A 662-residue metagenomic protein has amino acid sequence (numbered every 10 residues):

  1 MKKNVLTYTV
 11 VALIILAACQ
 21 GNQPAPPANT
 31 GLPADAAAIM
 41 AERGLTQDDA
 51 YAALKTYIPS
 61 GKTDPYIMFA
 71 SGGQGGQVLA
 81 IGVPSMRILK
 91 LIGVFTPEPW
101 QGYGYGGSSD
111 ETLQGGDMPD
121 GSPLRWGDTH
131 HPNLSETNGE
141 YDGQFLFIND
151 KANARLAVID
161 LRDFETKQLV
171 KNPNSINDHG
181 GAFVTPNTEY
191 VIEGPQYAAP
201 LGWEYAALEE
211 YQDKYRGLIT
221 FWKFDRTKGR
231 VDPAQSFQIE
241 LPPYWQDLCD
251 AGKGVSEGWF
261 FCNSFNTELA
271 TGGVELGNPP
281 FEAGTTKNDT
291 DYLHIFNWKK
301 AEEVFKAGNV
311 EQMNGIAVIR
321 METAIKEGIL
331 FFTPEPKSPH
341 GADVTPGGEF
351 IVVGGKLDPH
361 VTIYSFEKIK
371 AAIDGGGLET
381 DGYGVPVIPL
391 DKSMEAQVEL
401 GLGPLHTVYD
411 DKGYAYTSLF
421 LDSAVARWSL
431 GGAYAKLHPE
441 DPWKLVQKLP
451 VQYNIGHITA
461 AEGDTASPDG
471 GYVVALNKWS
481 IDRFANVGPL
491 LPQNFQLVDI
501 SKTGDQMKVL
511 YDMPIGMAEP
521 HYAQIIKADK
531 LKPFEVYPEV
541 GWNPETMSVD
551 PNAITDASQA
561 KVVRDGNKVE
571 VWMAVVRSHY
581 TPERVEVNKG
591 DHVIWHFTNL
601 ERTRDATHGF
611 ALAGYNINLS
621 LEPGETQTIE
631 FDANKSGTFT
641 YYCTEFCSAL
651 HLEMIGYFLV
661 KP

Functional and structural regions predicted by a protein language model:
I15-A18: C-terminal motif of bacterial Sec signal peptides marking the signal peptidase cleavage site
A52-Y57, W100-Y105, L124-T137, N174-V184 (+5 more regions): Repeated scaffold domains used in trafficking and secretory/extracellular systems, primarily beta-propellers
K55-Y66, H131-N133, G143, E193-Y215 (+6 more regions): Short, conserved, GDST-rich strand-edge loop motifs in beta-rich repeat architectures
G73-D117, I148-P173, R226-R230: Beta-propeller domains
V83-R87, L161-K167, F221-V231, I295-M321 (+3 more regions): Short loop/turn segments immediately following beta-strands, especially the blade-tip and inter-blade linker loops
I92-F95, D128, V170-N174, S236-Y244 (+6 more regions): Surface loop/turn motifs at the tips and blade-to-blade linkers of beta-strand repeat domains
Q559, L621-P662: Extracellular/periplasmic metallocenter environments
V562-H592: N-terminal edge beta-strand
